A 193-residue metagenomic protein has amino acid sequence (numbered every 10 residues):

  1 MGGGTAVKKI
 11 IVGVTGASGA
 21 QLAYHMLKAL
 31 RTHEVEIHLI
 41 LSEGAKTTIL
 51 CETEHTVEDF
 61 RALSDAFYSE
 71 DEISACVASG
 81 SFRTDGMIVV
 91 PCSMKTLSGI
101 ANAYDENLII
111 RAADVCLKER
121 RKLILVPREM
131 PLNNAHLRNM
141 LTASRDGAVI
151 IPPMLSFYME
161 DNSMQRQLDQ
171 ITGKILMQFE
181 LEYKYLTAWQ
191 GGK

Functional and structural regions predicted by a protein language model:
G2-I124, M130-K193: A cross-family phosphate/adenosyl-ligand binding-site feature
